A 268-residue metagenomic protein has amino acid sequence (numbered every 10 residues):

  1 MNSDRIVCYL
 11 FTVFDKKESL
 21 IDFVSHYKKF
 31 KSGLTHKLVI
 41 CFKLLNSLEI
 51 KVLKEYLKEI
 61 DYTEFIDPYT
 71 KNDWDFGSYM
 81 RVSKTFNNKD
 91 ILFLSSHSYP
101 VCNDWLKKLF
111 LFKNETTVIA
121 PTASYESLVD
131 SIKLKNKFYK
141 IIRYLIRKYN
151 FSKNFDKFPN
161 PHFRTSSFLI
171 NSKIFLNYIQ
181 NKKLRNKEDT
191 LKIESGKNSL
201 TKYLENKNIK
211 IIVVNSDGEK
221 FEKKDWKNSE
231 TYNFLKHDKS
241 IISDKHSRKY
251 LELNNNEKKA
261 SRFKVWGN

Functional and structural regions predicted by a protein language model:
I6-S19, C41: A conserved hydrophobic helix/loop-capping motif in glycosyltransferases and polysaccharide synthases
D15-K31: Short, well-formed alpha-helical segments that are part of the catalytic scaffolds of diverse glycosyltransferases
K17-L20, L45-V52, V129: Short, charged/polar "capping" segments at the starts of alpha-helices and the immediately preceding loops
T35-S47, D67-Y69: Short beta-strand/loop segment that forms part of the nucleotide-sugar
L48-F86: Active-site-proximal specificity loops/subdomain of glycosyltransferases
N88-V101: Short beta-strand-to-loop acidic/aromatic patch adjacent to the donor-nucleotide binding site
V101-E188: Conserved catalytic core of nucleotide-sugar-dependent glycosyltransferases
R185-N268: C-terminal catalytic/acceptor-binding lobe
